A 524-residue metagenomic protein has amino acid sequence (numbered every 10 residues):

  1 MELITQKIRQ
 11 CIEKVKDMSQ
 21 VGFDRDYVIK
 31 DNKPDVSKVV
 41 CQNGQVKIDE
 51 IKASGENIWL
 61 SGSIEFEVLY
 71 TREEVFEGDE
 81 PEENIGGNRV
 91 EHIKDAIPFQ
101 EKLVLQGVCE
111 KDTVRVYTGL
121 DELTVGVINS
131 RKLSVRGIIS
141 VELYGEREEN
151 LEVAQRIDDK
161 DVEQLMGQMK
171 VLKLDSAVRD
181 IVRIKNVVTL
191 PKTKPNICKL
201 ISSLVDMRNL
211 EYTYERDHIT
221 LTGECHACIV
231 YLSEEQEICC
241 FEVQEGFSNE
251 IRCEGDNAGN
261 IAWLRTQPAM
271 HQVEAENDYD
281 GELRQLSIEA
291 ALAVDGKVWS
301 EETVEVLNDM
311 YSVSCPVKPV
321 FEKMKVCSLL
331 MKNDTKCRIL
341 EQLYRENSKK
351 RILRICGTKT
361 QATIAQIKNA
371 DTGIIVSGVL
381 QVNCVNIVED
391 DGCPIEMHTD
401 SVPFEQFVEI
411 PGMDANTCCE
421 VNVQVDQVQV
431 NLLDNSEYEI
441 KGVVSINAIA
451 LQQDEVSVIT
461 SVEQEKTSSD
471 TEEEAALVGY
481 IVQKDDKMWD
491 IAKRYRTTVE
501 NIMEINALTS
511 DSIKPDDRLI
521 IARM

Functional and structural regions predicted by a protein language model:
M1-E472: Interfacial loop/beta elements and low-complexity acidic/Ser/Thr-rich segments of macromolecular assembly/processing
T467-E504, T509-M524: Primarily a LysM-type cell-wall glycan-binding module
